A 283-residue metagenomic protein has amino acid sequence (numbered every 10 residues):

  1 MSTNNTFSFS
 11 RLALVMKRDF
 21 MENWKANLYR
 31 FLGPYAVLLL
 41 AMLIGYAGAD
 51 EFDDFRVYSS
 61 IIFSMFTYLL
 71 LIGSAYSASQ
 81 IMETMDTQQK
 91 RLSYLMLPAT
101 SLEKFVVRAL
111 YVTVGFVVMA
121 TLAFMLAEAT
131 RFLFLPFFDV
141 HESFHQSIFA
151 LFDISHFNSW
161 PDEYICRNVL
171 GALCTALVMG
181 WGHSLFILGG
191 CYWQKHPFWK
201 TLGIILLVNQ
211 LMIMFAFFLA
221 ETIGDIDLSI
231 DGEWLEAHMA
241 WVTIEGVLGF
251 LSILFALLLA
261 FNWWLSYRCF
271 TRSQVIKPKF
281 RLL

Functional and structural regions predicted by a protein language model:
M1-R91, S101-L283: Hydrophobic alpha-helical transmembrane segments of membrane proteins
